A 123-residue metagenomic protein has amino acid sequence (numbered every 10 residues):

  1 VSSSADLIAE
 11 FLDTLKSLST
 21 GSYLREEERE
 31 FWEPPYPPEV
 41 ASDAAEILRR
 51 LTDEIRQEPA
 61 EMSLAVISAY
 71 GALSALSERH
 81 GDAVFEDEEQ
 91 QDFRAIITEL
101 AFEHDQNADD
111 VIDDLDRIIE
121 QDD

Functional and structural regions predicted by a protein language model:
V1-I55, I119-D123: Short terminal alpha-helical segments
S2-D6, P35, E39-E46, A60 (+6 more regions): Alpha-helix boundary/N-cap detector
L24, Q57, A75-D82, Q106: Intrinsically disordered or highly flexible coil/loop and linker segments, enriched in small and charged/polar residues
L48-L76: Mature extracytoplasmic domains of secretory-pathway proteins
H80-D123: Amphipathic alpha-helical binding modules
